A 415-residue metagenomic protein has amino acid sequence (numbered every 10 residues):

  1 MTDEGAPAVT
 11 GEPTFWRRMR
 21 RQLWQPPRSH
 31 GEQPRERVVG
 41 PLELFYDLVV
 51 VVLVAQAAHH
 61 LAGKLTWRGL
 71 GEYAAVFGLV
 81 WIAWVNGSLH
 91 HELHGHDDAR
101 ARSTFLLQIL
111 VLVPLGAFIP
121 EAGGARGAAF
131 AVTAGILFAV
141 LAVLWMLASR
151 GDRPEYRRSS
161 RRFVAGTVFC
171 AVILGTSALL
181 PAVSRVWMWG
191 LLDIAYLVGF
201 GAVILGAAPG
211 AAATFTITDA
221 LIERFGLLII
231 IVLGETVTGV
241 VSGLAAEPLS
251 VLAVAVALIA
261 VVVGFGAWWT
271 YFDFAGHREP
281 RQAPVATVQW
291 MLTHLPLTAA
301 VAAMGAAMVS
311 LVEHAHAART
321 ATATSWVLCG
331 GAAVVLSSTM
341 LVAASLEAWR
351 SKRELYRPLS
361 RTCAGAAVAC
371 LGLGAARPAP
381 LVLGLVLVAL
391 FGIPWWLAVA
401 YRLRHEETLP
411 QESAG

Functional and structural regions predicted by a protein language model:
D3, P7-F45, V49-A55, A74-S103 (+4 more regions): Predominantly late transmembrane helices and immediately cytosolic-facing juxtamembrane segments
H59-H60: Peripheral, non-transmembrane regulatory/ligand-interaction domains of membrane transport proteins
G63-L79: Extracellular loop-to-transmembrane helix junctions
R185-M188, R377-L387: Loop-to-transmembrane alpha-helix initiation sites
